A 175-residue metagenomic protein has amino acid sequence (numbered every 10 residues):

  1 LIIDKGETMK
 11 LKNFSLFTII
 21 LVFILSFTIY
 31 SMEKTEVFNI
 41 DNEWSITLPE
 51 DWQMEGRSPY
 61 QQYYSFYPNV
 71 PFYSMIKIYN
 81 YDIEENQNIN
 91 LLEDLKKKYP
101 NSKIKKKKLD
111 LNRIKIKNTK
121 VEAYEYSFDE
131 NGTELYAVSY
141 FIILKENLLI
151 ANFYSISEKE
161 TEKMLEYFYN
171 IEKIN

Functional and structural regions predicted by a protein language model:
L1-T8: Short, Lys/Arg-enriched N-terminal segments with co-localized hydrophobic residues within the first ~10-30 amino acids
T8-F17: Bacterial N-terminal signal peptides that target proteins for export
T18-S26: Bacterial N-terminal signal peptides
M32-Q61: N-terminal "mature-domain start" segment
N39, R57, I143-L144, K173: Generic beta-strand structural signal
W44, L48, Q87-L91, L95 (+1 more regions): Stable alpha-helical elements in mature extracytoplasmic
W52, K145-N175: Surface-exposed amphipathic alpha-helical segments
S58-I143, L148-L149: Conserved polar/disulfide-associated segments of primarily extracytoplasmic proteins
